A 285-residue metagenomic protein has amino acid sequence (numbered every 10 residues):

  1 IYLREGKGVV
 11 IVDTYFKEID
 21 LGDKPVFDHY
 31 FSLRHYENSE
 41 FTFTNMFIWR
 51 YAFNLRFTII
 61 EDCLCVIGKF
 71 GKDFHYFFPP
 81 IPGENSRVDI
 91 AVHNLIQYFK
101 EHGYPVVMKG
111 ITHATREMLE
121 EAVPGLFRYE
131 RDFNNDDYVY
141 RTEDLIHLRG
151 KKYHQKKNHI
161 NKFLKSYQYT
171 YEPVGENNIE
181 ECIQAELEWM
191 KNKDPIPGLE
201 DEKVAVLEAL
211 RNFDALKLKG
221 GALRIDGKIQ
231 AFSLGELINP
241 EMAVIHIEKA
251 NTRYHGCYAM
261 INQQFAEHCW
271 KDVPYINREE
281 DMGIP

Functional and structural regions predicted by a protein language model:
I1-I11: Short, Lys/Arg-enriched N-terminal segments with co-localized hydrophobic residues within the first ~10-30 amino acids
I11-E61, G198: Amide-forming acyltransferase catalytic core, primarily the GNAT-like/NAT-type and related acyltransferase folds
E40-A114, R224-T252: Conserved donor-binding loop and adjoining core beta-sheet/short helix segment in diverse acyl/aminoacyl transferases
V107-M108, E172, P274-E279: Short catalytic-loop micro-motif centered on adjacent basic/acidic residues
H113-E120, P285: Short, charged/polar "capping" segments at the starts of alpha-helices and the immediately preceding loops
V123-P197: Acyltransferase donor/substrate-recognition loop-hinge adjacent to the catalytic core
N177-K228: Short, conserved active-site entrance elements at the starts or edges of catalytic domains
L218-P285: Aromatic (often tryptophan-rich) hydrophobic motifs at membrane interfaces
